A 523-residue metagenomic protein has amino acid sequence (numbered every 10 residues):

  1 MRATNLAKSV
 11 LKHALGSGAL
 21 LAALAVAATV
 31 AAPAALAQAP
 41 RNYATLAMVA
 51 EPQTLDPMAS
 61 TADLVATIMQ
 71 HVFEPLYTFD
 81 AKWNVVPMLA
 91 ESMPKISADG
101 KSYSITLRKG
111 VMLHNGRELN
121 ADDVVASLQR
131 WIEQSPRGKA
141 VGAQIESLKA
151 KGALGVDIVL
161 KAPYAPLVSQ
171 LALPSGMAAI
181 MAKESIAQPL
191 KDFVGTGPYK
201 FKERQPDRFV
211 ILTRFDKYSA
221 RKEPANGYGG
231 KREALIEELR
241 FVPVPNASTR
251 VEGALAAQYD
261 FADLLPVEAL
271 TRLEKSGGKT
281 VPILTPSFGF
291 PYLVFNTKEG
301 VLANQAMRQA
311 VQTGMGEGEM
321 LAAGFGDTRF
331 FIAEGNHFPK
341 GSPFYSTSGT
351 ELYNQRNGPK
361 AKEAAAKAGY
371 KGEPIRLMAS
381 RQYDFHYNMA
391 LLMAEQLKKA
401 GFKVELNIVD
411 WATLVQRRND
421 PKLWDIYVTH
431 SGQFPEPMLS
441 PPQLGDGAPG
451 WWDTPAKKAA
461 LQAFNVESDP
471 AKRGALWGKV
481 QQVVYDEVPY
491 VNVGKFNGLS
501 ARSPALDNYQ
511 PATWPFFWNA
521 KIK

Functional and structural regions predicted by a protein language model:
Q38-A39, T106, K139-M181, A187-Q205: Surface-exposed binding/hinge segments that line and control ligand-binding clefts or catalytic entry sites
A47-A98, Q129, V194, N492: N-terminal lobe/hinge region of extracytoplasmic solute-binding protein
D56, K298, L302-S342, M389 (+1 more regions): Periplasmic-binding protein-like
P94, N354, K403-L414, L439-P504: Extracytoplasmic/peripheral linker and loop segments enriched in polar/acidic and small residues with frequent Thr/Pro
H114, V159-G176, V194-T249, L270-G289 (+1 more regions): Aromatic-rich, solvent-exposed beta-strand/loop patch
Y199, R329-K367, Y383-Y387: Structural transition elements
F331, K362-Q433, P449, P470 (+1 more regions): Ligand/substrate-recognition segments at binding pockets and active sites
S500-K523: Long beta-strand-rich cores associated with HINT superfamily self-processing modules
